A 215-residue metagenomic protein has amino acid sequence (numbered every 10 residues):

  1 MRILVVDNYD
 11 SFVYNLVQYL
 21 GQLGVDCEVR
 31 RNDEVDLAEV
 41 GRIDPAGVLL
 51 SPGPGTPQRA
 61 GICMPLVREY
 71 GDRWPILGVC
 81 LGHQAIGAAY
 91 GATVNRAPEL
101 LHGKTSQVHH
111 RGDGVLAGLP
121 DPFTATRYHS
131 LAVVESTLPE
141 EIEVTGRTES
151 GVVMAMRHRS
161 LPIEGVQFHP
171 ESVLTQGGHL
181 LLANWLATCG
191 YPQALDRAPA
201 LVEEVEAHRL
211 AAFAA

Functional and structural regions predicted by a protein language model:
R2-V6, D10-G78, Y90, G190: Flexible gly/pro-rich beta->alpha loop and the following alpha-helix that scaffold active-site loops
V5, T126-R127, Q167: Short beta-strand segments
C27-V29, V94, V144: Generic structural signal for residues in well-ordered beta-strands
P45-G118, P122, L182-A183: Cysteine-nucleophile active-site neighborhood
C80, H129, H169: Histidine-centered divalent metal-coordination motifs
G112-L161: Catalytic beta-strand/loop cores that center a nucleophilic Ser/Cys/Thr and support acyl-enzyme chemistry
S160, G165-Q176: Phosphate-binding/catalytic loops
V173-A215: Acyltransferase
